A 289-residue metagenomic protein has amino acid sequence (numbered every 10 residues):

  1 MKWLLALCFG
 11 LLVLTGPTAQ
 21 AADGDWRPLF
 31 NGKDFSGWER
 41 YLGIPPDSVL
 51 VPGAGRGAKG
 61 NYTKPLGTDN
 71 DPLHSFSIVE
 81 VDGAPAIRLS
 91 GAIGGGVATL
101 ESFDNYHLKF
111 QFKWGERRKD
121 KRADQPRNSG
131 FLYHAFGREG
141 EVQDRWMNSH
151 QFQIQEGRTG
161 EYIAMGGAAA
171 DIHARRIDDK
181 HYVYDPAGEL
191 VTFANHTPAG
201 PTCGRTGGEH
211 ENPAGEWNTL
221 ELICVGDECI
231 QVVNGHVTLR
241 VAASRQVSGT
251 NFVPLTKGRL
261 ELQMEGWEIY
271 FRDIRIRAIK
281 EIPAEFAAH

Functional and structural regions predicted by a protein language model:
M1-L4: Positively charged n-region of N-terminal signal peptides that target proteins for export
A6-T15: Bacterial N-terminal signal peptides
Q20-H289: Carbohydrate-interacting regions of secretory-pathway proteins
